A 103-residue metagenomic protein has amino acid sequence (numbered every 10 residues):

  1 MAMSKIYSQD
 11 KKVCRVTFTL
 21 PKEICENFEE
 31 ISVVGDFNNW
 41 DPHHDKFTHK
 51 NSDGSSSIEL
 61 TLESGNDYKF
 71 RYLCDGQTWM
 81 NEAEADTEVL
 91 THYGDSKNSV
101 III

Functional and structural regions predicted by a protein language model:
M1-T17: Extracellular ectodomain segments of secreted/surface proteins
C14-G65, D75-I103: Aromatic-rich carbohydrate-binding modules that target alpha-glucans
